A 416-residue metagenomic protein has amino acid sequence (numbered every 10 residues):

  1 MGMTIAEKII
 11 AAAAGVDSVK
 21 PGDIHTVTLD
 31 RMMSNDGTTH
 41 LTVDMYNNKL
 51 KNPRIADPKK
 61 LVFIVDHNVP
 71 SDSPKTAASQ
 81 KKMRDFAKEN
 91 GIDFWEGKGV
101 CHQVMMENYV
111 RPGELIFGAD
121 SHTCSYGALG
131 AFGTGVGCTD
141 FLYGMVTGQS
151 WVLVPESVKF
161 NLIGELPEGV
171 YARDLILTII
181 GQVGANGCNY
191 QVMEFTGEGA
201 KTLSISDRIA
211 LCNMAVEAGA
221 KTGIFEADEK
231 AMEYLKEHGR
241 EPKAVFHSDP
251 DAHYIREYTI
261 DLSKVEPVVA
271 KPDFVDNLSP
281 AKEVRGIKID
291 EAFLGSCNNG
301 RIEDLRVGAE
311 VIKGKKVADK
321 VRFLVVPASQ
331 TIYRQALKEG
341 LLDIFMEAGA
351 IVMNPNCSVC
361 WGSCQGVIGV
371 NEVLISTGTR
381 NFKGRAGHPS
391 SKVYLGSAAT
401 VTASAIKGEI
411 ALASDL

Functional and structural regions predicted by a protein language model:
M1-L416: Fe-S-dependent hydro-lyases/dehydratases of central metabolism
